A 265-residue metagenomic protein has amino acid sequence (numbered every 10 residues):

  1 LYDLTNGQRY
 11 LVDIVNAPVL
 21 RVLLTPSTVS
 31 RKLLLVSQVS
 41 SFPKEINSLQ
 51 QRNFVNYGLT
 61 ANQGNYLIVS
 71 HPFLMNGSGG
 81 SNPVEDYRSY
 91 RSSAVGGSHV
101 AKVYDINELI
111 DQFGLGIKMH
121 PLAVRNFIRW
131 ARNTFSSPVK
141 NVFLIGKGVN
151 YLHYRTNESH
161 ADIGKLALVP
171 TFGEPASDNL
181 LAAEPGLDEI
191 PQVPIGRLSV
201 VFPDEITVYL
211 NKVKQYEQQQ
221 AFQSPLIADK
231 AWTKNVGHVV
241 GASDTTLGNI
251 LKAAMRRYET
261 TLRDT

Functional and structural regions predicted by a protein language model:
Y2-T265: Cysteine-dependent hydrolase recognition
